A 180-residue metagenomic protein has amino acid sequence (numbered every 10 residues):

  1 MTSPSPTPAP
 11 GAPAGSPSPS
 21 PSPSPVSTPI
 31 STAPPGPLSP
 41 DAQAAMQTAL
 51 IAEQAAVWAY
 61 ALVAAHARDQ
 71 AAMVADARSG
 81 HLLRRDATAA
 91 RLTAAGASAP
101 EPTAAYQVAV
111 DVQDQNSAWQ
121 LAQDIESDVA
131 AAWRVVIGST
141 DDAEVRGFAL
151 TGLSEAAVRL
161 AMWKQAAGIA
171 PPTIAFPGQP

Functional and structural regions predicted by a protein language model:
M1-P180: All-alpha RGS (Regulator of G-protein Signaling) helical domain and cognate RGS-like helical scaffolds
